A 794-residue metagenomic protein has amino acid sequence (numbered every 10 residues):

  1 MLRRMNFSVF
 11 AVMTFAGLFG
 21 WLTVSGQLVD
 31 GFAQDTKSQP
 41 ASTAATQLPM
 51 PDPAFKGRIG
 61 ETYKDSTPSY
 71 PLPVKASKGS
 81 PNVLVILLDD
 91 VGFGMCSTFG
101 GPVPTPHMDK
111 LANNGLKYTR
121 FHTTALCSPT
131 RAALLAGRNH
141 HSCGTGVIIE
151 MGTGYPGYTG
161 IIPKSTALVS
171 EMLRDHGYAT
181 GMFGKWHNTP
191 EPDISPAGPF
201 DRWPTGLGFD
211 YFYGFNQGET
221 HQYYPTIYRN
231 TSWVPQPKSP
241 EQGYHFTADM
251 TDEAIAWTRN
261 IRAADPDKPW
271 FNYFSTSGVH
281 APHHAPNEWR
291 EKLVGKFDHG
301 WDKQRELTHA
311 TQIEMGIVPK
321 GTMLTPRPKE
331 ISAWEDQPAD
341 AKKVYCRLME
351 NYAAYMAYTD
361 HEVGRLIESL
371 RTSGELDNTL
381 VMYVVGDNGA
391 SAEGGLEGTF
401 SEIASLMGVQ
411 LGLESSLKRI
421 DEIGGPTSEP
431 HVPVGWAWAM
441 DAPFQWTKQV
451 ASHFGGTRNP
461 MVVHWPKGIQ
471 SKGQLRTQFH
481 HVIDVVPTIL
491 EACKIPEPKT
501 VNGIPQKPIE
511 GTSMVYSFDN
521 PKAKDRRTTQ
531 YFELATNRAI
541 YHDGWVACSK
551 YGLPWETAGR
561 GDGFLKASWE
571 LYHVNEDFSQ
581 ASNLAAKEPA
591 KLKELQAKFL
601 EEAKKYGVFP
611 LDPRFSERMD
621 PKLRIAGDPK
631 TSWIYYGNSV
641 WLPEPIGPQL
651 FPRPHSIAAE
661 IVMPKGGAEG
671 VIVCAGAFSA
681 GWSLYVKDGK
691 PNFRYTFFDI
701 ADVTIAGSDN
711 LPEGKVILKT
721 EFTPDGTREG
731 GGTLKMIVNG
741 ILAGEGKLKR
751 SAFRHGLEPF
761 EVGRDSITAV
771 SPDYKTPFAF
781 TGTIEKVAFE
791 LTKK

Functional and structural regions predicted by a protein language model:
M1-F7: N-terminal secretory signal peptides that target proteins for export/translocation
F10-Q27: Bacterial N-terminal signal peptides
G17, L28-E570, F578-A597, L611 (+2 more regions): Formylglycine-dependent sulfatase
H140, E576, T792-K794: Acidic glycine-/aspartate-rich tracts in secreted/extracellular proteins
N575-S579, G740-I741: Asp-box/BNR beta-propeller loop motif
E588, L592-A603, T783-K794: Extended recognition patches within non-cytosolic domains
P610, R614-K794: Extracellular glycan-associated modules
